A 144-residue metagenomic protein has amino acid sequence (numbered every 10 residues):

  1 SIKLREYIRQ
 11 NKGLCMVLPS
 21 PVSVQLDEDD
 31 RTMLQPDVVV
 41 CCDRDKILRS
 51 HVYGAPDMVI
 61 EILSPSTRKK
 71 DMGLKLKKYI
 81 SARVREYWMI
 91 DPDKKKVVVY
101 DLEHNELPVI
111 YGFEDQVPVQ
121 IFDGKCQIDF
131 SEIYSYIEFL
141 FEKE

Functional and structural regions predicted by a protein language model:
I2-E6, M16-A82, M89-E144: C-terminal interaction segment
Y7-N11: Solvent-exposed amphipathic alpha-helical surface segments
